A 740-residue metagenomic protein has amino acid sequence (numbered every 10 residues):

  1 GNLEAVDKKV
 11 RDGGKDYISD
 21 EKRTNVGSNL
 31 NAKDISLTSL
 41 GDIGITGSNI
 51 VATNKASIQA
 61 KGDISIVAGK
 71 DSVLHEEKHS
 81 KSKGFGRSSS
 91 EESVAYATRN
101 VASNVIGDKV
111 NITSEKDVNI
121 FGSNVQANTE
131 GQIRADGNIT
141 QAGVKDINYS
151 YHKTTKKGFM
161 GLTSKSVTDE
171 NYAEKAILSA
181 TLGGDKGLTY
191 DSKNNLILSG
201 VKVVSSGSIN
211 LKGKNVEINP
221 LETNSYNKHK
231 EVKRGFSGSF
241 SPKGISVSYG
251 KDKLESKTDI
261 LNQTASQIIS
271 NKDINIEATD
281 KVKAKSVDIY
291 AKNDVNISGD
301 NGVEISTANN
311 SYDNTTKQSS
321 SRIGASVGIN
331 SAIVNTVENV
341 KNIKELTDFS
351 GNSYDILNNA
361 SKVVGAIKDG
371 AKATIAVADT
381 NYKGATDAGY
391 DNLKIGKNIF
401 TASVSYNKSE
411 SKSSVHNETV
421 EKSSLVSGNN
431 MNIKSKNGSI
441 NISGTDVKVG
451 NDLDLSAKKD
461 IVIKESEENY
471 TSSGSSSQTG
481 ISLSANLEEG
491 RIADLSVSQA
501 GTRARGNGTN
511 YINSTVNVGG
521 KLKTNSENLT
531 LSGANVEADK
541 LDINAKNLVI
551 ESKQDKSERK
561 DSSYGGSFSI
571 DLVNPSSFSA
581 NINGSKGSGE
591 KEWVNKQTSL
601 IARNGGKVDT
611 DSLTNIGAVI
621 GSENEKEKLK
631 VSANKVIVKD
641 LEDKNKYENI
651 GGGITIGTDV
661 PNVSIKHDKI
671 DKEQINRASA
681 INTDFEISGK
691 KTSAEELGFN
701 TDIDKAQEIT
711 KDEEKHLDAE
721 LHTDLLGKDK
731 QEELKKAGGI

Functional and structural regions predicted by a protein language model:
G1-I740: Binding/recognition "hotspot" determinant
